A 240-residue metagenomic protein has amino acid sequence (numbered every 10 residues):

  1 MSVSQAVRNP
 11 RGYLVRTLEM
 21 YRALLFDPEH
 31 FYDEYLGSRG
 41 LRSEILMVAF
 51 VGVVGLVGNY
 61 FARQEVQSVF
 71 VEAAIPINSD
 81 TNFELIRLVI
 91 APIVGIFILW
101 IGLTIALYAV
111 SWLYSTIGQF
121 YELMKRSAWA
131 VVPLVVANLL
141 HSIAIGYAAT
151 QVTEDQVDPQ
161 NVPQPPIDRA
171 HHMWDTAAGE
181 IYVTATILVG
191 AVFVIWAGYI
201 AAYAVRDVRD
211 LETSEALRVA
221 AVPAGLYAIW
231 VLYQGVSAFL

Functional and structural regions predicted by a protein language model:
M1-G58, I77-S79: N-terminal juxtamembrane cytosolic/stromal segments of multi-pass membrane proteins
A6, P10-Y35, V89, I93 (+4 more regions): Hydrophobic alpha-helical segments of integral membrane proteins, encompassing both true transmembrane helices
L18, V89-I98, A185-I195: Hydrophobic alpha-helical transmembrane segments of multi-pass membrane proteins
P28, V69-E84, P166: Perimembrane loop-to-helix junctions flanking transmembrane segments
N59-Q67, L107-S111, S115, H141 (+3 more regions): Membrane-water interface at transmembrane helix exits
Y60-I77, E154: Interfacial/capping segments of alpha-helical transmembrane domains
S79-V157: Alpha-helical transmembrane segments with an aromatic anchor "belt"
E122-Q234: Hydrophobic alpha-helical transmembrane segments and adjacent short intramembrane/lumenal linkers of inner/organellar
